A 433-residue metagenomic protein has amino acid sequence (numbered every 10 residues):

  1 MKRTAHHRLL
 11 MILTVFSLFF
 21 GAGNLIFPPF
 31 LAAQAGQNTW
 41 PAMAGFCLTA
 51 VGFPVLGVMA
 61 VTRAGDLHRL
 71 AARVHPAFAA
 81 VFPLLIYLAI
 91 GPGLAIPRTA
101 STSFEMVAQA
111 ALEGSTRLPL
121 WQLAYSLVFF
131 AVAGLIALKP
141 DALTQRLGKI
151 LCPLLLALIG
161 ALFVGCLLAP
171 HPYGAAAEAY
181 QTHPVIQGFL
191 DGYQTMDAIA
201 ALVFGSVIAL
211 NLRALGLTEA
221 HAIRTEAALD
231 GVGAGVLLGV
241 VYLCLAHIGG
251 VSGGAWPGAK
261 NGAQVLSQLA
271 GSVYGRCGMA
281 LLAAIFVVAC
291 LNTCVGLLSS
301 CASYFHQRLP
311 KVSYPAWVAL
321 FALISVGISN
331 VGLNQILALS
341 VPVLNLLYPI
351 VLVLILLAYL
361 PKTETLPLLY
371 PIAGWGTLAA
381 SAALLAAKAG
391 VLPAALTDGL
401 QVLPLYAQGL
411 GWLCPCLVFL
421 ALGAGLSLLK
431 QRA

Functional and structural regions predicted by a protein language model:
L10-F20, G165-P172, Q181-L245, G278-C290 (+2 more regions): Hydrophobic, membrane-embedded alpha-helices of multi-pass small-molecule transporters
L31, S101-W121, R213-A214, C294-L320: Helix-loop-helix connectors at the membrane interface of multi-pass transporters/channels
G52, L56, L154-C166, A200 (+3 more regions): Selective recognition of specific alpha-helical transmembrane segments in multi-pass small-molecule
T62-L70, F129-L151, A214-L217, V326-L339 (+1 more regions): Membrane-water interface regions at transmembrane-helix termini and the short interhelical loops of multi-pass membrane
H68-A72, V241-L291, L298, Q307 (+1 more regions): TM-loop-TM module centered on a large, flexible mid-protein loop between adjacent transmembrane helices in multi-pass
P92, I96, L156-Q181, A198-I199 (+4 more regions): Hydrophobic alpha-helical segments and their helix-loop junctions in multi-pass secondary transporters
I136-C166, S340-L352, I372-L378: Membrane-interface loop-to-helix entry segments
L352-A421, R432-A433: C-terminal membrane-solvent junction of multi-pass transporters and transport-like membrane proteins
